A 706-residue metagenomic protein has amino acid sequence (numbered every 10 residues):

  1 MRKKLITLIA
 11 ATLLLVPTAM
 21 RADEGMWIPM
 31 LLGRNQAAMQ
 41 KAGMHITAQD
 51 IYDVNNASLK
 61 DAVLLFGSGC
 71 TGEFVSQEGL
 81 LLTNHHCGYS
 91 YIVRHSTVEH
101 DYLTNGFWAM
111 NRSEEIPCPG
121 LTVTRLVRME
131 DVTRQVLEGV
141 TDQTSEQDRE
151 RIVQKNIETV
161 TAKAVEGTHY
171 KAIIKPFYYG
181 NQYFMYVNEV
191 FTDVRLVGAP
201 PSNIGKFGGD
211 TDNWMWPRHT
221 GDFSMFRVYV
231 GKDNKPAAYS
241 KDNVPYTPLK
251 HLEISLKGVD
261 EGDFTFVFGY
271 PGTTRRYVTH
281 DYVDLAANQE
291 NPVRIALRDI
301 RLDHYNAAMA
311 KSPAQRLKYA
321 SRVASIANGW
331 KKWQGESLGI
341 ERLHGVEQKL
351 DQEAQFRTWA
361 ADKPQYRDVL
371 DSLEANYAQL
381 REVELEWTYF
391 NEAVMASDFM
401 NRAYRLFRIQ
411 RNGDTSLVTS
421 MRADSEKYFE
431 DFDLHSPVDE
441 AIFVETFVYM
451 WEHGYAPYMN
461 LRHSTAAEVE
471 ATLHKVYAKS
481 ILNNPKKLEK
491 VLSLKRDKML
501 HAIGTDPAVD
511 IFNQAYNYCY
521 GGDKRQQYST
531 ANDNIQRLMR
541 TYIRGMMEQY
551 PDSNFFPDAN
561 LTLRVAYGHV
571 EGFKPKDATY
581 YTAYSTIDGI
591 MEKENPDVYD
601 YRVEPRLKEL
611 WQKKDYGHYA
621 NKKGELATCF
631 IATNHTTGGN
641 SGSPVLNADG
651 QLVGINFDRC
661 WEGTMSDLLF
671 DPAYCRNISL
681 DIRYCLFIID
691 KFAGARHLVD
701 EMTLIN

Functional and structural regions predicted by a protein language model:
M1-L8: Bacterial N-terminal signal peptides that target proteins for export
R2, P17-N706: Terminal presequence/propeptide segments associated with secretion/organelle targeting and zymogen/polyprotein
L8-I9, D23: Glycine-biased, low-complexity coil/linker segments
I9-P17: Bacterial N-terminal signal peptides
